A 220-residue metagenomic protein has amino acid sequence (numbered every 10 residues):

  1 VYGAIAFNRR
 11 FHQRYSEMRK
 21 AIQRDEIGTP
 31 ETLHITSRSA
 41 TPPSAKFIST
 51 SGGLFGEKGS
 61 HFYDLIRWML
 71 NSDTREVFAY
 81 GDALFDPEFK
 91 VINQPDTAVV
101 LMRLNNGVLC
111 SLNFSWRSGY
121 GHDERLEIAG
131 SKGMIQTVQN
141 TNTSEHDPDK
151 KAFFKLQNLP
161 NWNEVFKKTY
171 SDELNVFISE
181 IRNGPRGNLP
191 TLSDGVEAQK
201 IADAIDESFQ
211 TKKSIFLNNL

Functional and structural regions predicted by a protein language model:
V1-S44: A contiguous active-site-proximal alpha/beta segment in oxidoreductase catalytic domains
Y2-A4, H34, F78, S111 (+1 more regions): Structural detector of well-ordered beta-strand residues that form the stable sheet scaffold of enzyme domains
Q13, E57, D123, D172 (+1 more regions): Residue-level signal for the nucleotide or nucleotide-sugar donor/cofactor binding architecture
Y15, F62-Y63, S171-I178, A202-D203: A general structural signal for well-ordered alpha-helical segments in protein cores
T41-K46, F153-Q157: The feature captures the short pre-catalytic strand/loop hairpin that immediately precedes and shapes the active-site
A45-L109, S115-Y120, S193: Rossmann-like dinucleotide-binding domain that binds NAD(P)(H)
E88-Q94, L104-E173: NAD(P)-dinucleotide binding in Rossmann-like oxidoreductases
N105, S179-L220: C-terminal helix-rich "cap/oligomerization" subdomain common to oxidoreductases
